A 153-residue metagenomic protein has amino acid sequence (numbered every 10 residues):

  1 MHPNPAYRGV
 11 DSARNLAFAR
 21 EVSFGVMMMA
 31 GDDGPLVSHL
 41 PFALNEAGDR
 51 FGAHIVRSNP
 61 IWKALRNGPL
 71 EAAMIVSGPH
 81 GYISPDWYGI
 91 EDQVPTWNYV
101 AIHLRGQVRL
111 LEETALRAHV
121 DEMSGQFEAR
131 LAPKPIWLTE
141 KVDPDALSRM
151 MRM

Functional and structural regions predicted by a protein language model:
M1-M153: Binding-site signature for planar aromatic cofactors or substrates
